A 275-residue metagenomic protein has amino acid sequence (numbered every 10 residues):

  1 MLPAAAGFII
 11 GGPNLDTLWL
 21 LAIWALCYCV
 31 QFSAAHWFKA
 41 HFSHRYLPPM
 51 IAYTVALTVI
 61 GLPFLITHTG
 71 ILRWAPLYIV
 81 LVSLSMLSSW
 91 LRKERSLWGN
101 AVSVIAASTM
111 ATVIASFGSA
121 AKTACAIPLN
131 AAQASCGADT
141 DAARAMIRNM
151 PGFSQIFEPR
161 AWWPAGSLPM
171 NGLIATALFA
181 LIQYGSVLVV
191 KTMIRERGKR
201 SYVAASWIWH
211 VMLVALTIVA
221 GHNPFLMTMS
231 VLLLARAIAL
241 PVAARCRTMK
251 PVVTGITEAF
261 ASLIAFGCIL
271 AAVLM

Functional and structural regions predicted by a protein language model:
M1-I71: N-terminal topogenic module of multi-pass integral membrane proteins
P3-A4, P48-V59, A101-S116, Y202-L216 (+1 more regions): Small-residue-rich segments of transmembrane alpha-helices in multi-pass membrane proteins, especially helix faces
A5-L20, L62-R73, T109-I174, A215-L226 (+1 more regions): Helix-coil boundary and interhelical linker segments in multi-pass alpha-helical membrane proteins
L15-W19, A52-S83, S206-R245: Transmembrane helix-loop-helix
I23-S33, I79-S89, A107-A111, L178-L188 (+1 more regions): Alpha-helical transmembrane segments and their membrane-interface exit regions
W37-P49, S85-I105, M193-W207, I238-L263: Interhelical loop and helix-boundary elements at the membrane-water interface of polytopic inner-membrane proteins
T58-P63, T67, P76-I114: Intramembrane alpha-helical segments
P164-G221: A mid-sequence, solvent-exposed acidic-amphipathic segment
